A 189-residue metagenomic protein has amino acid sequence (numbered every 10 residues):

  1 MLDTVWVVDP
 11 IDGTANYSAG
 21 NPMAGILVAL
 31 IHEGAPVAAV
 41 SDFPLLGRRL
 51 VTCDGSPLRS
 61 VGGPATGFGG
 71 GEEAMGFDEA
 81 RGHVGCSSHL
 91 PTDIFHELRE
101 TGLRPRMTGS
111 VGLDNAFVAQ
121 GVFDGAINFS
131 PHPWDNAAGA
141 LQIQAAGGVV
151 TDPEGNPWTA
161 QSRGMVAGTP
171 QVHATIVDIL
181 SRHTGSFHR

Functional and structural regions predicted by a protein language model:
M1-I11, D178, G185-R189: N-terminal subdomain of lithium-sensitive/metallo-dependent phosphomonoesterases centered on the IMPase/IPPase/PAP
L2-G55: DPxDG-like acidic metal-binding loop motif
V28, G67-G69: Active-site glycine-rich loop that binds ribose-phosphate moieties when present
I31-A35, L45, D54-P57, H89 (+2 more regions): Short loop segments at secondary-structure junctions
G34, G47, G62-G63, G155: Detector for glycine-centered tight turns/loop "hinges" at secondary-structure junctions
P57-S60, A65, V172-T175: Short helix-loop capping/hinge motifs at secondary-structure junctions, enriched in acidic/polar residues
E73-R189: An extended, acidic
